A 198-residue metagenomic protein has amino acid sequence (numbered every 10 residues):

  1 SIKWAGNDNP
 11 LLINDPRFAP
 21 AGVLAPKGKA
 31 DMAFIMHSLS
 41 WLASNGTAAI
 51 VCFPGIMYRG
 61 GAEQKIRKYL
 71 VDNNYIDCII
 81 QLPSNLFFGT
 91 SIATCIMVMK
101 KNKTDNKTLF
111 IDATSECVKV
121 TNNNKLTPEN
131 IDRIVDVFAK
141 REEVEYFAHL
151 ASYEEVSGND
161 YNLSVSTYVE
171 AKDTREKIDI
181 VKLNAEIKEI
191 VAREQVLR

Functional and structural regions predicted by a protein language model:
S1-R198: A conserved structural/catalytic subdomain of Rossmann-like adenosyl-cofactor enzymes
